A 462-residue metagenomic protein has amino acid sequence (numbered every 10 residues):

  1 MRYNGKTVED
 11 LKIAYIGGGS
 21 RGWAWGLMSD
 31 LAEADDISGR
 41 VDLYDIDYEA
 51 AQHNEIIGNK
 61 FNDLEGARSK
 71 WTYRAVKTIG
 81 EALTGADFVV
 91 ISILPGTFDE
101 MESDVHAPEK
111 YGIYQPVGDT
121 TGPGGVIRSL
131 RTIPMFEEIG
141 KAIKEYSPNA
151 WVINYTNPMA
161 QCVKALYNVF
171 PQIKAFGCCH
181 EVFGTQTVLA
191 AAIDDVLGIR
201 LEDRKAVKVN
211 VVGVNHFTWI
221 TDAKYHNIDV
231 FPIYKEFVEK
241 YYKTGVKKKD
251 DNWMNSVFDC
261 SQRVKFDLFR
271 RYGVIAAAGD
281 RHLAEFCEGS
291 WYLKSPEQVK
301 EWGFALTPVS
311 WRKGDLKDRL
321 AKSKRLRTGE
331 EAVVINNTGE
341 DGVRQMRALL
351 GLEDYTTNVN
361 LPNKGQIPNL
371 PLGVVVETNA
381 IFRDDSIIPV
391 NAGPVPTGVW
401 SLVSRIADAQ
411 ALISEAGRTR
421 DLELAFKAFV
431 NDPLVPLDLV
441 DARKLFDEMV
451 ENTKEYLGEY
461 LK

Functional and structural regions predicted by a protein language model:
M1-D10, S38: A short, basic/flexible loop-to-alpha-helix module at the beginning of a structural domain
L11-Y44: N-terminal Rossmann-like dinucleotide-binding module
E33-R68: Glycine-rich phosphate-binding loop and adjoining beta1-alpha1-beta2 segment of Rossmann-like nucleotide-binding folds
T72-G85: Short acidic low-complexity segments
T84, V90-I91, N154: Redox-cofactor binding/interface segments in oxidoreductases and associated redox assembly factors
D99-F170: Rossmann-fold NAD(P)-binding glycine/threonine-rich loop
W151, Y155-H226: Rossmann-fold dinucleotide-binding core
L197-K462: Long, compositionally biased stretches enriched for glycine and/or charged residues
